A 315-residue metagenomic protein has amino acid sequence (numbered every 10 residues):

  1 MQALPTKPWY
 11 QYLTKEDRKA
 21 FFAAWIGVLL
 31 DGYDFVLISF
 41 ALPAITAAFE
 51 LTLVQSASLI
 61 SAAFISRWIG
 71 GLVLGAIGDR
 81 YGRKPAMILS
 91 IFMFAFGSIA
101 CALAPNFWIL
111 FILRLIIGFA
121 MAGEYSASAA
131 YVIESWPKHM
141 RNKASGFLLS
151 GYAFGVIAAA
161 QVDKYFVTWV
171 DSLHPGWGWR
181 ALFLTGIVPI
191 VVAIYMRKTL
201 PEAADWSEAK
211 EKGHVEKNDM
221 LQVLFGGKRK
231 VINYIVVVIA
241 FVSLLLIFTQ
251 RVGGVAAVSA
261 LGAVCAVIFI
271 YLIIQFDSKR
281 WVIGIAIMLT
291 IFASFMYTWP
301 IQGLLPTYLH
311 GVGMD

Functional and structural regions predicted by a protein language model:
M1-Y33, I38-F40: Cytosolic juxtamembrane N-terminal segment immediately preceding the first transmembrane helix of multi-pass
I38-S39, R229-A266, Y271-D315: Extracytoplasmic gate region of multi-pass secondary transporters
E50, G82, L103-I109, P137: Helix-breaking motifs and short loop linkers at transmembrane-helix boundaries and internal kinks in secondary membrane
S61-A76, A129: Central cavity-lining transmembrane alpha-helices of secondary-active solute carriers, predominantly the Major
P85-A100: Structural signature of the two symmetry-related core transmembrane helices
A102-L113, W169-L173: Helix-loop junctions at membrane interfaces in 12-TM secondary transporters
L113-S150: Cytoplasmic helix-loop-helix junction between adjacent transmembrane helices in 12-TM secondary transporters
N142-V167, P189: Glycine-rich segments within core transmembrane alpha-helices of 12-TM secondary carriers
